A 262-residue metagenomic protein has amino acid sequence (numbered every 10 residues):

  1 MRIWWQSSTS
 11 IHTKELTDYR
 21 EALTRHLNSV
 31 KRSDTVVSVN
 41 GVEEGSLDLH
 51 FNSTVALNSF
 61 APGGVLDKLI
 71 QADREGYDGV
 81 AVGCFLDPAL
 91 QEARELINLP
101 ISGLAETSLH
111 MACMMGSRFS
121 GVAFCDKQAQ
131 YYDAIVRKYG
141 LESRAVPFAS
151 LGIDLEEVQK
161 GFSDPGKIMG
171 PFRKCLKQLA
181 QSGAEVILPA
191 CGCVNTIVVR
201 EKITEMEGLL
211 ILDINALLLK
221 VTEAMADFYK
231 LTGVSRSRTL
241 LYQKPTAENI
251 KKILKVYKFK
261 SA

Functional and structural regions predicted by a protein language model:
M1-S59, F124-S163, F259-A262: N-terminal glycine-rich anion-binding loop in soluble enzyme alpha/beta folds
S53-Q71, K167-K174: Glycine-rich, highly charged phosphate/nucleotide-binding loops
R74-C84, G183-C191: Periplasmic-binding protein-like
A89-S102, I197-L217: Short acidic, glycine/proline-enriched helix-loop-strand junctions
R94, L99-S117, A123-K127, T222: Anion-binding alpha/beta catalytic cores of soluble intermediary-metabolism enzymes, centered on
C113-S150, M225-A262: Short, glycine-/small-residue-rich phosphate/pyrophosphate-handling segment
R137-V199: Active-site rim beta-loop-alpha module in soluble metabolic enzymes
L210-T232: Short, flexible loop segments at boundaries between secondary-structure elements
